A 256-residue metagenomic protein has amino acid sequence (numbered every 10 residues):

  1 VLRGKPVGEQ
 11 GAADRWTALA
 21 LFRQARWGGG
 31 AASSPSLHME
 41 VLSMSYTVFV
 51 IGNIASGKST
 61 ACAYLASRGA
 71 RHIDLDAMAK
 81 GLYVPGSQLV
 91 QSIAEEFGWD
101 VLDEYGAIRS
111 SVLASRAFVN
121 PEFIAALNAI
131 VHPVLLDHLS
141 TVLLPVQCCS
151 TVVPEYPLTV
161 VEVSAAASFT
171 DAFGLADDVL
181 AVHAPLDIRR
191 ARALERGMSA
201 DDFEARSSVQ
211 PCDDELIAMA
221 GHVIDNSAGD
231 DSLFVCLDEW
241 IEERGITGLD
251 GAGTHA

Functional and structural regions predicted by a protein language model:
V7-G8, G29: Intrinsic disorder/low-complexity segments enriched in small, polar and charged residues
W16, A20-F22, R26-W27, S33-I108 (+2 more regions): Glycine-rich phosphate-binding loop of ATP-dependent small-molecule kinases
R68, V90-A94, L186-L194, E204: An amphipathic alpha-helix signature
R71, A77, D178, G221-H222: Well-ordered beta-strand positions
A77-K80, A184-I188, A205-V209, D230: Short, acidic/turn-prone active-site loops that include or flank metal/cofactor- and phosphate-binding residues
A77-P157: ATP-dependent small-molecule kinase phosphotransfer cores that center on conserved nucleotide phosphate-binding segments
L139, S168-G174, E195-A256: Small-molecule kinase domains that catalyze NTP-dependent phosphoryl transfer to phosphate-bearing small molecules
S140-L144, C148, V152-E155, T159-R192: ATP-dependent NMP and nucleoside kinases share a basic, alpha-helical "lid"
